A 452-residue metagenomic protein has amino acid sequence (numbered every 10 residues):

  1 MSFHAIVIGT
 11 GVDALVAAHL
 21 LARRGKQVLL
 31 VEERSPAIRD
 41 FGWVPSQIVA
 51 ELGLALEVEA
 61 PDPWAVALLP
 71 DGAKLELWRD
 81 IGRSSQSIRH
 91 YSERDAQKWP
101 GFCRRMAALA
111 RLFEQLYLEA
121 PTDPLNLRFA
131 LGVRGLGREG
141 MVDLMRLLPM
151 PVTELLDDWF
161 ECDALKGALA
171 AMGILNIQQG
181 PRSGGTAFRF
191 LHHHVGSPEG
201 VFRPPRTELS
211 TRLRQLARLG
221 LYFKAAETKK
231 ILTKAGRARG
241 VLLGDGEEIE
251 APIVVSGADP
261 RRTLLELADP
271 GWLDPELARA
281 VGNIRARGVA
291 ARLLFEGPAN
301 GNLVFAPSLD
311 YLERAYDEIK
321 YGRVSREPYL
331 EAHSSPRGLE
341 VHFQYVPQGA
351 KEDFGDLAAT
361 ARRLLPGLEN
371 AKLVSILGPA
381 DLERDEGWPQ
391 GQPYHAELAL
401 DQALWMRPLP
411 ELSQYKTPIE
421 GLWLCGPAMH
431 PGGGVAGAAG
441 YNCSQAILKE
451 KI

Functional and structural regions predicted by a protein language model:
S2-L118: N-terminal glycine-rich phosphate/pyrophosphate-binding loop and immediately adjacent elements
A17, L209-R212, C443: Hydrophobic residues within alpha-helices that form the first helical element adjacent to the glycine-rich loop
A107-G220, A225-A226, W388-E397, D401-Q402: Active-site/ligand-binding neighborhood in enzyme catalytic cores
C162, K166-Q179, E327-Y329, P366-H430: A glycine-rich dinucleotide-binding beta-alpha-beta segment and adjacent secondary-structure elements that constitute
E199-R206, E227-R337: Mid-domain catalytic core of redox enzymes that form a hydrophobic substrate pocket/lid adjacent to a catalytic redox
V255, F295, V341, T360-A361 (+3 more regions): Hydrophobic, well-ordered secondary-structure elements that form the walls of internal hydrophobic environments
P298-E386: C-terminal segments that line or cap access tunnels to active or ligand-binding sites in enzymes and enzyme-associated
P427-L448: A conserved FAD-binding loop/helix module that cradles the flavin
